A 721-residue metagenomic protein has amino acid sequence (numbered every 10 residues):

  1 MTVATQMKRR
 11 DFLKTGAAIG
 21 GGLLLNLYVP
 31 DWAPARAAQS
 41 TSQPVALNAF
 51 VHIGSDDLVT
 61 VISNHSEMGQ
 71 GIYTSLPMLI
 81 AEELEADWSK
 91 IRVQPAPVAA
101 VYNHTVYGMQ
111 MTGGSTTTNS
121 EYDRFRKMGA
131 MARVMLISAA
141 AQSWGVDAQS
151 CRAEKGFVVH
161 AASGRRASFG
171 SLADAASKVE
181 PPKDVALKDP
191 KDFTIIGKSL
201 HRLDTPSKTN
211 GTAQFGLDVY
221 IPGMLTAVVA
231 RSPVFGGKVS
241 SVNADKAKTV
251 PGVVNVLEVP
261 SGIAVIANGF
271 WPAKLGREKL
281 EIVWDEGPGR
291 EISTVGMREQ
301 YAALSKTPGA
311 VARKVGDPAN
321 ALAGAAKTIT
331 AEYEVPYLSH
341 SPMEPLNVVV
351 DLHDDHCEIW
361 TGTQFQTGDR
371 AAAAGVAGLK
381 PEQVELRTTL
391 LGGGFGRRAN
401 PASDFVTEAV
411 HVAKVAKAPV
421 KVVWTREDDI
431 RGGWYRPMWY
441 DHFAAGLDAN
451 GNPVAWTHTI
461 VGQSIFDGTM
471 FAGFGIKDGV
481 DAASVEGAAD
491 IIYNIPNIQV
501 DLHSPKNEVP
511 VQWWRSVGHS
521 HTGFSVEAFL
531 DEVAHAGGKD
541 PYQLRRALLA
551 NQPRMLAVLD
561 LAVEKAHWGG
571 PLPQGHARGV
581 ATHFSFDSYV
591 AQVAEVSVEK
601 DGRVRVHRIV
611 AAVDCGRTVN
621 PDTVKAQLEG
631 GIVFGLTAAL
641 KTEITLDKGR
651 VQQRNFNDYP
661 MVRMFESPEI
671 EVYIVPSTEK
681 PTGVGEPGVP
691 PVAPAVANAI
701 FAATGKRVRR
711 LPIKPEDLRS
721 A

Functional and structural regions predicted by a protein language model:
T2-V613, Y673, F701-R710, D717-A721: Structural alpha/beta core scaffold segments of enzyme domains
W514-V517, V675-G688: Amphipathic, heptad-repeat alpha-helical segments used for oligomerization and assembly
G616-V619: Cytochrome P450 core scaffold surrounding the K-helix E-X-X-R motif and the conserved "meander" helix-loop region
V624, L646-V662, T682-E686: Hydrophobic alpha-helical bundle architecture
R663-K680: Generic long, charged, amphipathic alpha-helical segments
P687-A702: C-terminal substrate/ligand-recognition segments
